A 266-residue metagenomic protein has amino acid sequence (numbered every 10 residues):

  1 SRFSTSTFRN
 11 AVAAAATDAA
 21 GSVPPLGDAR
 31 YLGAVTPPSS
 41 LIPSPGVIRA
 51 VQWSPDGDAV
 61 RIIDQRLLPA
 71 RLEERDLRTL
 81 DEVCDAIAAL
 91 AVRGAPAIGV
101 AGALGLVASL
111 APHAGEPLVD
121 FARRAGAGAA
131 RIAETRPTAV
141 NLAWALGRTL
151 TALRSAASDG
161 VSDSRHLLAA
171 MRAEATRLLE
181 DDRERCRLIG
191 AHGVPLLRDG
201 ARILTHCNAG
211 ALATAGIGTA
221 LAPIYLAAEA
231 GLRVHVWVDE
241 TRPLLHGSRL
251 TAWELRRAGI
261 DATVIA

Functional and structural regions predicted by a protein language model:
S1-N10, A15-A16, S22: Low-acidity, Ser/Thr- and Arg-rich intrinsically disordered low-complexity segments
R30-Y31: Short, positively charged and aromatic/hydrophobic N-terminal segments
R49-V161: Long amphipathic alpha-helical segments
A127-E134, R256-A266: A glycine-rich helix N-cap at a beta->alpha junction
T149-G200: Small/polar-residue-rich loop-to-helix segments that shape phosphate-bearing ligand pockets
G193-L204, A227-G231: Glycine-rich phosphate/diphosphate-binding loops that line cofactor/substrate pockets in enzymes
A215-V264: Glycine-rich phosphate/diphosphate-binding loop of Rossmann-like nucleotide-binding domains
